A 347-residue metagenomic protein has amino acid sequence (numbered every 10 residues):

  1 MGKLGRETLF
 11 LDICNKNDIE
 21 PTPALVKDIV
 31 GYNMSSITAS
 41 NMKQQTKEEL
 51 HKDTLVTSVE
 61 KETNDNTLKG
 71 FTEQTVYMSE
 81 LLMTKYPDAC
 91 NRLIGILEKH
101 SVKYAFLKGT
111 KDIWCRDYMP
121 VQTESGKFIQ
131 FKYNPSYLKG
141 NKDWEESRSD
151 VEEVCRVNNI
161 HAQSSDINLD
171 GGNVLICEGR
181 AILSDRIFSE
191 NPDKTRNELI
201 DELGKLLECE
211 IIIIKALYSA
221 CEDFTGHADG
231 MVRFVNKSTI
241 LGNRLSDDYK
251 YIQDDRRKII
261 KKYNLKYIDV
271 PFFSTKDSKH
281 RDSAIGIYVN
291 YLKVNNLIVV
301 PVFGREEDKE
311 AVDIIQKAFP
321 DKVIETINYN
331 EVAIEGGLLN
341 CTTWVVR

Functional and structural regions predicted by a protein language model:
G2-C14, P21-I37, K43-T46: Amphipathic alpha-helical segments in structured regions that serve as interaction surfaces
N17-I19, Q316: Generic N-terminal simple sequence motifs
E20-P21, K194: Short coil/turn linker and secondary-structure boundary residues
E49-R347: The feature marks the mature, well-folded catalytic cores of soluble enzymes
